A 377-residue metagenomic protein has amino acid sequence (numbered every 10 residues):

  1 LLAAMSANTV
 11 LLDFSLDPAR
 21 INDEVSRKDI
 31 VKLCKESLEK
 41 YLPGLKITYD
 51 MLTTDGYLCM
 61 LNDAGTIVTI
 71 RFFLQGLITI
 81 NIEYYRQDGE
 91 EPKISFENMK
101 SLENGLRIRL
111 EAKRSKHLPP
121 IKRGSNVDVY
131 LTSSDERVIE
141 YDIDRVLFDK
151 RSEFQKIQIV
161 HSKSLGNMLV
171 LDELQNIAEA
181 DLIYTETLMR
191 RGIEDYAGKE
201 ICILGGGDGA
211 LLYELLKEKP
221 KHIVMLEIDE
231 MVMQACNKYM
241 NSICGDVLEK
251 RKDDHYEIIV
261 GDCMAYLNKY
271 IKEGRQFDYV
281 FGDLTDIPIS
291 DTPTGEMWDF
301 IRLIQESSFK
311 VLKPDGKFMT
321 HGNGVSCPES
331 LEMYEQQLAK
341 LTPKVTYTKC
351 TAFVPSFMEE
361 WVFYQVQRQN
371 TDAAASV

Functional and structural regions predicted by a protein language model:
L1-A7, A375-V377: Universal eukaryotic N-terminal targeting presequences
S6-Y49, Y57-E136, D144, S152-Q158 (+3 more regions): The AdoMet/dcAdoMet-binding core of the Class I SAM-like
T54: Polybasic (Lys/Arg-rich)
R137-I143, T346-T348: Short Pro/Gly-enriched beta-strand edge/turn motifs at strand-loop
G166-L171: Short polybasic amphipathic segments
K340-P343, T351-V377: Core SAM-dependent methyltransferase catalytic element
